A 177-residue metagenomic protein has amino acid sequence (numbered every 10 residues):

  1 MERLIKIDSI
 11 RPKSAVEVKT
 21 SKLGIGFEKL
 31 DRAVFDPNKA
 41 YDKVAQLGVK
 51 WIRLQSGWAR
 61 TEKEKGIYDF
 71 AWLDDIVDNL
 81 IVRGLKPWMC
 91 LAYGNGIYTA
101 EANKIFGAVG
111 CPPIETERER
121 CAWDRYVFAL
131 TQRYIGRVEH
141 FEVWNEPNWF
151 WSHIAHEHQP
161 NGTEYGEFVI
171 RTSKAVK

Functional and structural regions predicted by a protein language model:
M1-K50, Q55: Boundary/entry segment of secreted carbohydrate-active catalytic domains
M1-V16, D75, E101, I105 (+3 more regions): Aromatic-rich peripheral "rim/lid" segments of glycoside hydrolase catalytic domains that contact and position glycan
V18-L23, G48-K50, I81-P87, I135-H140: Short, well-ordered coil/turn segments that N-cap beta-strands
I25, V44, I52, L80 (+4 more regions): Conserved, mostly hydrophobic/aromatic
F27-K29, L54-S56, M89-Y93, V143-P147: A cross-domain feature marking catalytic cores of carbohydrate-active enzymes and several ubiquitous metabolic/repair
V34-N38, E64-K65, F70, A100-K177: Active-site cleft segment of glycoside hydrolase catalytic domains centered on the general acid/base Glu
F35-R60, D75-N79, R83-A92: Catalytic domains of carbohydrate-active enzymes, especially glycoside hydrolases
Q55-W58, L91-T99, N103-G107: A short glycine/small-residue-enriched secondary-structure motif
